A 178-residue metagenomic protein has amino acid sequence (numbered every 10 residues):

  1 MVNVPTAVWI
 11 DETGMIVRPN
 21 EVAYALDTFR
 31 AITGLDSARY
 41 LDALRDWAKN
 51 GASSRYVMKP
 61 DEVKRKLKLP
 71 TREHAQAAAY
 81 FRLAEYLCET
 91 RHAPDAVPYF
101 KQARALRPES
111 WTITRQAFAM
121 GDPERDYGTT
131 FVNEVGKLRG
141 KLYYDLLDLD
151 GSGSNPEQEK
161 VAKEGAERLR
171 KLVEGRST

Functional and structural regions predicted by a protein language model:
M1-I16, S177: Thioredoxin-like thiol-disulfide oxidoreductase module
W9-H92, G121: Thiol-/selenol-based redox modules, centered on thioredoxin-like and closely related oxidoreductase domains
H74, L106-P108: Short coil turns that delineate tetratricopeptide repeat
P108-Q116, G128: Boundary/linker segments of alpha-helical solenoid repeat arrays
M120-T178: Alpha-helical linker/edge segments of TPR/alpha-solenoid repeat scaffolds and analogous pre-/post-domain helices
